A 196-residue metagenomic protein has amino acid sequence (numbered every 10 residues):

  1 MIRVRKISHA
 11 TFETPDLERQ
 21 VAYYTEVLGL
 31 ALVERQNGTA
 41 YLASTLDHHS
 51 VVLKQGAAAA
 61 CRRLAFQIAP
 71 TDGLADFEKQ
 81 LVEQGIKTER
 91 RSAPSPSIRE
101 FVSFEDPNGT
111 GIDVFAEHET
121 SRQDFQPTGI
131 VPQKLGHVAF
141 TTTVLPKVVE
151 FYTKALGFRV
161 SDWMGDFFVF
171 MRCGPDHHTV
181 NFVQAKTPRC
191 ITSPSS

Functional and structural regions predicted by a protein language model:
M1-E18, H48, C61-F66, H118-P146 (+2 more regions): N-terminal beta-strand motif that seeds the catalytic metal site of vicinal oxygen chelate
I2, S8-H49, S95, F140-H178 (+1 more regions): Core segments of cupin and vicinal oxygen chelate
V4-S8, Q20, V27, L46 (+8 more regions): Generic hydrophobic/packing signal
I7, L30, L42, L53 (+8 more regions): Short, structured motif recognition centered on aromatic/hydrophobic residues
R35, H49, Q67, E89 (+10 more regions): Short alpha-helical interface elements
Q36-T39, D47-L53, A58-E100, R122-Q123 (+2 more regions): A cross-kingdom feature marking solvent-exposed beta-strand/loop segments within repeated, beta-rich binding/scaffold
T71-A75, S95-I98, G129-Q133, A139-P146 (+1 more regions): Short, amphipathic alpha-helical segments
E78-K134, V169-M171: Vicinal oxygen chelate
